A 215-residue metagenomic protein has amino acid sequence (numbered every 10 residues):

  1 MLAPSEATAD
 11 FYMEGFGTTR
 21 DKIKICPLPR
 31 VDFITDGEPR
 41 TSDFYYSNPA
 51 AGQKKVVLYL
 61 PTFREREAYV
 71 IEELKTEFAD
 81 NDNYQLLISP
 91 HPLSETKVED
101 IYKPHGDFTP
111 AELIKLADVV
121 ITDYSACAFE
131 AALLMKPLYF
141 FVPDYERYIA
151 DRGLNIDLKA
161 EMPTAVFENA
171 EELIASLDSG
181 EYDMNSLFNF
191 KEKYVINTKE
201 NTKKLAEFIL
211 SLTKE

Functional and structural regions predicted by a protein language model:
M1-T35: Active-site-proximal region of nucleotide-activated glycan assembly enzymes, centered on histidine/acidic-rich loops
P4-A7, P92, Y124, N169: Helix N-cap/beta->alpha junction signal
T19-R20, K97-D100, A126-Y194: Catalytic binding pocket for nucleotide-activated donors in carbohydrate/polymer assembly enzymes
I23-E99, F167, K199-K203: Conserved catalytic-core segment of nucleotide-activated headgroup transferases in glycan assembly
V98-F108: Active-site regions of enzymes building and remodeling cell-envelope glycoconjugates
F108-L116: Short acidic alpha-helix that forms the nucleotide-activated donor recognition element in Leloir-type transferases
K115-S125: Acidic donor-binding loop of glycosyltransferase active sites
N197-E215: C-terminal alpha-helical cap of glycosyltransferases
